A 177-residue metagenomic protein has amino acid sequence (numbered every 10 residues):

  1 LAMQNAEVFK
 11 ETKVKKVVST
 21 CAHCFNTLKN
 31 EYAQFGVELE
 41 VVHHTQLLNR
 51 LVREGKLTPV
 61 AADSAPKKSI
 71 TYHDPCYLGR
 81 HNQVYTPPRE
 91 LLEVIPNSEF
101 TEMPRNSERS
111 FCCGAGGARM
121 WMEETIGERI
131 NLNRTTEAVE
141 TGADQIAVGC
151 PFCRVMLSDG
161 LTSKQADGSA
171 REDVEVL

Functional and structural regions predicted by a protein language model:
L1-L177: Iron-sulfur cluster-binding electron-transfer modules in prokaryotic oxidoreductases
